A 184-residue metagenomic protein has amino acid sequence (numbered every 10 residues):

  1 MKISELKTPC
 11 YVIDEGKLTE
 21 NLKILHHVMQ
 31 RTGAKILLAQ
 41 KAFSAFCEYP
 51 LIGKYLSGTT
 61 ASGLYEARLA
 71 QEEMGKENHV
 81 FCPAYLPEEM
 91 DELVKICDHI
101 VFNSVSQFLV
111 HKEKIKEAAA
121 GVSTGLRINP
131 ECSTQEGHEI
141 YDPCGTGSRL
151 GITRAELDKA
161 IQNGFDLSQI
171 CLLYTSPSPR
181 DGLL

Functional and structural regions predicted by a protein language model:
M1, C132-Q135, S176: Flexible glycine/acidic-rich beta-alpha junction loops that bind and position SAM and/or redox cofactors in anaerobic
M1-I100, V105-V122: A charged N-terminal "starter" segment
P9, I96-F102, I140-R154, S176: Flexible, glycine/proline-enriched loop segments at strand-loop-helix junctions that form or flank small-ligand binding
G16, V105, N129-E131, P177: Anionic group-transfer/hydrolysis microenvironments
Q107-D166: Conserved anion-binding
G164-S176: Internal alpha/beta core interface subdomains
Y174-L184: Single conserved hydrophobic/aromatic residue that forms the stacking wall/gate of nucleotide- or nucleobase-binding
